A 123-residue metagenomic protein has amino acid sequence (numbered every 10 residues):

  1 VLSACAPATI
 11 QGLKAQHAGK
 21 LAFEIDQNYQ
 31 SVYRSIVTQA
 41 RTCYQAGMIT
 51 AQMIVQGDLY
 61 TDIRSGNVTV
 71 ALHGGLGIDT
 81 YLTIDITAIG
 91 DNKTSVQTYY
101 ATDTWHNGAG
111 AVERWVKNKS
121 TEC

Functional and structural regions predicted by a protein language model:
L2-K20: Bacterial Sec signal peptide processing site at the extreme N-terminus
K14, L21-Y60: Post-signal-peptide N-terminal segment of Sec-exported extracytoplasmic proteins
A18-Q27, Q97-W105: Second-shell loop/turn segments in exported
I25-S31, I86-T94: A short, structured loop/turn motif at beta-sheet edges
Y29, Y33, V37, T83 (+2 more regions): Extracytoplasmic/secreted envelope proteins and their assembly/folding machinery, especially bacterial periplasmic
I36, G74, A88-G90, T98-T102: A mature extracytoplasmic/lumenal domain signature
C43-T87: Surface-exposed short loop/turn segments
S95-C123: C-terminal partner/receptor-binding element of secreted or periplasmic proteins
